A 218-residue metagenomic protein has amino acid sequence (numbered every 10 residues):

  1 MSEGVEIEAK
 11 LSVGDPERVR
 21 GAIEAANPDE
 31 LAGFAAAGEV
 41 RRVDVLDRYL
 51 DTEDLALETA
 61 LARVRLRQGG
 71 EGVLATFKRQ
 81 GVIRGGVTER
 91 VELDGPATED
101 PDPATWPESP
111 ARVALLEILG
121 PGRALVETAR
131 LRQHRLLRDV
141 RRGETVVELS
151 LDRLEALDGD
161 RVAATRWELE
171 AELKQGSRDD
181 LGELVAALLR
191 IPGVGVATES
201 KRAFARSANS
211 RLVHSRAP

Functional and structural regions predicted by a protein language model:
M1-P218: Phosphate-end processing signature that detects enzymes handling 5′-triphosphorylated RNA and polyphosphate
